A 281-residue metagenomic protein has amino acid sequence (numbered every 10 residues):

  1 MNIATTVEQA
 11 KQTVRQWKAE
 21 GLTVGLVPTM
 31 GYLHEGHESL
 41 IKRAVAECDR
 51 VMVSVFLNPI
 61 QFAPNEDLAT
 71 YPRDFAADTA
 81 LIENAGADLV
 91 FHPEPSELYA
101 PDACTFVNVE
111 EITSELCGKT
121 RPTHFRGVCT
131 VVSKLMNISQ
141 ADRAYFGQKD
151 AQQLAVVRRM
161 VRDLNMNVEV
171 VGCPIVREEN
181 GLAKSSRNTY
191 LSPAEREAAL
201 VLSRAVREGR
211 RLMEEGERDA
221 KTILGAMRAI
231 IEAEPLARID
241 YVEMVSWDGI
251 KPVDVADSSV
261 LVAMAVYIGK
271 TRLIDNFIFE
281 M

Functional and structural regions predicted by a protein language model:
M1-N2, M281: Short, low-complexity, intrinsically disordered N-terminal peptides in bacterial proteins
N2-L236, V245-W247: Nucleotidyltransferase catalytic core that binds NTPs
A226-M281: Phosphate/ribose-recognition catalytic cores of enzymes acting on nucleotide-derived substrates
